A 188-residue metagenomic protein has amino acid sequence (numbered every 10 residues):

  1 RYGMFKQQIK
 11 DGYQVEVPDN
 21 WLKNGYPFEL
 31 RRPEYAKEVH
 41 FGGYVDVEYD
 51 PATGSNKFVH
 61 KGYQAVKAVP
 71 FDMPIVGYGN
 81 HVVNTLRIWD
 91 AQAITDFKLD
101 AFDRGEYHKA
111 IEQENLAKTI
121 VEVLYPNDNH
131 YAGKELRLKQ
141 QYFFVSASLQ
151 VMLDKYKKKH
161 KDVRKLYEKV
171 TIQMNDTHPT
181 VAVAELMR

Functional and structural regions predicted by a protein language model:
R1-R188: A conserved ligand/cofactor-binding region detector
